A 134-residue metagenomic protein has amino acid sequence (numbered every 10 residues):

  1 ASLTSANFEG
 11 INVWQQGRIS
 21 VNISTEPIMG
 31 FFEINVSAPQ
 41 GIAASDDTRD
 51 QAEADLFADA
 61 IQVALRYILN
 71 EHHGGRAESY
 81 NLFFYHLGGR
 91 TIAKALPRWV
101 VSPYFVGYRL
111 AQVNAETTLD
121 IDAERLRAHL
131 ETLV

Functional and structural regions predicted by a protein language model:
A1-V134: HIT superfamily nucleotide-processing domains
